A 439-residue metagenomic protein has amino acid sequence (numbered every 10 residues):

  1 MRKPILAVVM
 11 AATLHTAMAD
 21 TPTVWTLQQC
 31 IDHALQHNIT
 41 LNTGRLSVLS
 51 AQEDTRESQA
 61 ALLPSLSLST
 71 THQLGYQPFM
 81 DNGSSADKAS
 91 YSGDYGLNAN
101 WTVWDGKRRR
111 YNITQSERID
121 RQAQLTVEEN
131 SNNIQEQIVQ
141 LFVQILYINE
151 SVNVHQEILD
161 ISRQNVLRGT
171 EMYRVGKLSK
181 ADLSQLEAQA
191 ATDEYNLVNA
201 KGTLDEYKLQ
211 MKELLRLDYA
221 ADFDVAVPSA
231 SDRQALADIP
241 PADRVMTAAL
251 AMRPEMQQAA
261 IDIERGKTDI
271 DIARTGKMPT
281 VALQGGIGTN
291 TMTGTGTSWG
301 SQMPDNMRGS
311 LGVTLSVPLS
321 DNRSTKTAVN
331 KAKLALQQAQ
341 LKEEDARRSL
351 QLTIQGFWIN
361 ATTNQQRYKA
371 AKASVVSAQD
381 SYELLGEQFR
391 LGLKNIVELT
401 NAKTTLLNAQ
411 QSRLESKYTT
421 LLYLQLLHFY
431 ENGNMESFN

Functional and structural regions predicted by a protein language model:
P4-T13: Sec-dependent N-terminal signal peptides
L6, M18-T21, Y76, M211 (+2 more regions): Acidic, low-complexity, intrinsically disordered peripheral segments
M18-T71, Y219, V225-E264, P318 (+3 more regions): Bacterial Sec-pathway N-terminal export signals of envelope proteins
T21-T23, S69-W101, P228-I239, D271 (+3 more regions): Small/polar, glycine/serine/threonine/aspartate-rich low-complexity segments that form flexible
D32-N42, L49-S65, G96-Q115, L125-N132 (+6 more regions): A glycine-/polar-enriched beta->alpha junction
T43-S58, N130, I134-V154, E171 (+4 more regions): Amphipathic alpha-helical coiled-coil segments
E53, N133-A248, N360, N364 (+2 more regions): Periplasmic alpha-helical coiled-coil/stalk elements that build and connect Gram-negative outer-membrane
E117, K180-Q189, N330, I396-T404: Short, charged, amphipathic alpha-helical segments
